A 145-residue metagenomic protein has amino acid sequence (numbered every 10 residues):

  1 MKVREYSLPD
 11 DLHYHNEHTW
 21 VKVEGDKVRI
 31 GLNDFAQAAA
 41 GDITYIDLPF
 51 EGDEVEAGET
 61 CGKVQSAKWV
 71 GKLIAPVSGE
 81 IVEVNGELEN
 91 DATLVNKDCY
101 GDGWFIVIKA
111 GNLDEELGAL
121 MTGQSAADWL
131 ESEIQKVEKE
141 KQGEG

Functional and structural regions predicted by a protein language model:
M1-A57, D102-N112, A119-S125, E131-G145: Acidic, low-complexity mobile loops and tails
V23-D26, V84-N90, E115: Short, conserved beta-turn/loop elements at beta-strand boundaries and strand-helix junctions
D34-A36, K68, V77: Short glycine-rich, polar/acidic loop-and-turn segments at beta strand-coil junctions
F50-V64, A75, E80-E83: Short, well-structured beta-strand-loop connectors
V55-G71, T93-N96, G103-K109: Short hydrophobic beta/alpha edge segments that flank linear recognition/processing sites
V70, D114-L117: Short beta-strands and strand-coil junctions in structured, solvent-facing domains, enriched
G71-D102: Mid-chain, well-packed structural core segment of small domains
